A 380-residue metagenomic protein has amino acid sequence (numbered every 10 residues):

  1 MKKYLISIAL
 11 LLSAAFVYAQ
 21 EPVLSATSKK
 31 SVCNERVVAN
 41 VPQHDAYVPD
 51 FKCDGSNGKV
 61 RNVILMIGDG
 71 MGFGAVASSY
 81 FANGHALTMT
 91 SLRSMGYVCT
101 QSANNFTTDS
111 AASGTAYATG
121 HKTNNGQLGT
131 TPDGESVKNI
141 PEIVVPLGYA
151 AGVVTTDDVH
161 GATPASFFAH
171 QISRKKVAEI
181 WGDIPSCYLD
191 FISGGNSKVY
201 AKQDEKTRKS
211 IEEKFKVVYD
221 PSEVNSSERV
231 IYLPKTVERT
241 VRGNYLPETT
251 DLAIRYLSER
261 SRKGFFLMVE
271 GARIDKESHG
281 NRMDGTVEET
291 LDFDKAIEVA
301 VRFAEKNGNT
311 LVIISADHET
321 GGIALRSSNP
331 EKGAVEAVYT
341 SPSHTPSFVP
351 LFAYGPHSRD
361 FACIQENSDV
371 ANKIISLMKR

Functional and structural regions predicted by a protein language model:
M1-Y4: Positively charged n-region of N-terminal signal peptides that target proteins for export
A9-Y18: Hydrophobic h-region of N-terminal signal peptides that target proteins for export in Gram-negative bacteria
Q20-A201, K209-S222, D294, E319-R380: N-terminal catalytic scaffold of extracellular/periplasmic and nuclease hydrolases that process anionic headgroups
T131, V218-D251: Functional beta-strand-loop-alpha-helix junction segments that form "active/interaction loops" within catalytic
P141-V145, S222-V224, T250-S261: Short amphipathic alpha-helices and their capping/turn segments at secondary-structure boundaries
A162-F167, E238, A253, S261-G264 (+2 more regions): Active-site His/acidic residue clusters
S173, R242-T250, E289-F293, N367-V370: Phosphate/oxyanion-binding active-site loops and adjacent basic polyanion-contact surfaces
I313-A316: Active-site neighborhood of phospho(di)ester-bond hydrolases with catalytic His/Asp-centered motifs
